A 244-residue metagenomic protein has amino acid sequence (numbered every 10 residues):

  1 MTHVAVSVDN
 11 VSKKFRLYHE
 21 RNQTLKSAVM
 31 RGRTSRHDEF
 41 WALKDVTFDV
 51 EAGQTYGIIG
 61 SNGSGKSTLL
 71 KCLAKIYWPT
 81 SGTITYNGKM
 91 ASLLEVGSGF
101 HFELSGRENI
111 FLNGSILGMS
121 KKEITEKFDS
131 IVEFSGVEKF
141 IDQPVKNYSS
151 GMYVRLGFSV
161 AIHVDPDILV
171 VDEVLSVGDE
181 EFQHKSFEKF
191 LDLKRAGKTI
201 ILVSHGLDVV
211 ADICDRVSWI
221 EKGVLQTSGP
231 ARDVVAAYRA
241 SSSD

Functional and structural regions predicted by a protein language model:
T2-A42, A231-D244: Pre-NBD coupling/linker segments of ABC/ABC-like ATPases
K26-M30, F111, E123-F140: Conserved ABC ATPase "signature" region
I59-S61: The feature captures the beta-strand-to-loop junction immediately N-terminal to the Walker
S204-H205: H-loop/switch region of ABC-family ATPase nucleotide-binding domains
V210-D212: A short, surface-exposed alpha-helical micro-motif characterized by mixed small hydrophobic and charged/polar residues
K222-G223, Y238: Conserved ABC ATPase "signature" C-loop
